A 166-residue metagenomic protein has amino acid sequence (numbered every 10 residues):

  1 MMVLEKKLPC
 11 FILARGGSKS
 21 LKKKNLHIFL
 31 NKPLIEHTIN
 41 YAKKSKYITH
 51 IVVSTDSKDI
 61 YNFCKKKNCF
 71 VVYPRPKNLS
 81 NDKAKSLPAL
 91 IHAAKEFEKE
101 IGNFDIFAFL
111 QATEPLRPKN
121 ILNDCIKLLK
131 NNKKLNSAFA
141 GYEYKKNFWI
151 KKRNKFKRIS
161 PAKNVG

Functional and structural regions predicted by a protein language model:
L4-T55: N-terminal glycine-rich phosphate-binding loop and ensuing alpha1 helix
L8-P9, T49, F70, D105 (+1 more regions): Conserved acidic residues
C10-I12, V53, F109, S137-A140: Structural beta-sheet core signal
S45, K67, N132: Acidic-histidine catalytic/liganding microenvironments
D56-D59, Y144-K145: Short, polar loop motifs at secondary-structure junctions
K58-A108, L116, N123-D124: Short phosphate-binding loop-to-helix
K83, P88, H92, A112-G166: Conserved core of the sugar-phosphate nucleotidyltransferase
